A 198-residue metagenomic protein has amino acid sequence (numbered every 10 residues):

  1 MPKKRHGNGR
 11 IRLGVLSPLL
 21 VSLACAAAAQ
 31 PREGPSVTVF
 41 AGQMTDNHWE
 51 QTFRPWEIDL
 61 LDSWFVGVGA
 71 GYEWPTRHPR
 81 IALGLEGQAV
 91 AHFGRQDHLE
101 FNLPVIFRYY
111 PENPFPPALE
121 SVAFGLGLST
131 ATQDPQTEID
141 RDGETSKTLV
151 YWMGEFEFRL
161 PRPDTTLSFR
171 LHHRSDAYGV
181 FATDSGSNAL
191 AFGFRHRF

Functional and structural regions predicted by a protein language model:
M1-E33: Cleavable N-terminal export/targeting peptides
H6, Q30, Q43, Q51 (+3 more regions): Residue-identity detector for glutamine
H6-N8, L13, E33, A41 (+4 more regions): Feature targets compositionally biased, intrinsically disordered low-complexity regions with long contiguous runs
V15, I58-V68, K147-M153: Generic detector of solvent-exposed, compositionally biased contiguous segments
C25-Y72, R195: Short glycine/proline- and aromatic-enriched beta-strand/turn motifs that initiate or cap beta-hairpins
Y72-S185, R195-F198: Outer-membrane beta-barrel transmembrane domain signature
